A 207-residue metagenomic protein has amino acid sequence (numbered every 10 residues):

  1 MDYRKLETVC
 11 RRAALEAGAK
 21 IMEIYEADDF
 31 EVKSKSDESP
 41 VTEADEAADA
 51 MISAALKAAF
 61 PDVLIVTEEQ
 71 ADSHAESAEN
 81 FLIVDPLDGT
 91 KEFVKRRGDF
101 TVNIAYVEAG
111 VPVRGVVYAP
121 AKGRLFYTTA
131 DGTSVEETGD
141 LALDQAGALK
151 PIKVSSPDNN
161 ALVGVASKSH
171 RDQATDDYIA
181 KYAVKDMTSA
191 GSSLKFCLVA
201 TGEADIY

Functional and structural regions predicted by a protein language model:
M1-L87, Q145, Q173-K181, S193 (+1 more regions): N-terminal subdomain of lithium-sensitive/metallo-dependent phosphomonoesterases centered on the IMPase/IPPase/PAP
K33-S36, A75-S77, R97-D99, G110 (+3 more regions): A generic fold-level signal
T42, T90, T128: Ser/Thr-centric signal marking residues that sit in or immediately flank functional binding/regulatory motifs
H74-A75, K91-V94, L125: Conserved protein kinase catalytic core
N80-V117: Glycine-rich active-site/cofactor-binding loop and its immediate structural neighborhood
A105-C197: Acidic beta-strand-loop-alpha-helix segment within the catalytic core of divalent metal-dependent phosphate-processing
T201-I206: Alpha-to-beta junction loops
